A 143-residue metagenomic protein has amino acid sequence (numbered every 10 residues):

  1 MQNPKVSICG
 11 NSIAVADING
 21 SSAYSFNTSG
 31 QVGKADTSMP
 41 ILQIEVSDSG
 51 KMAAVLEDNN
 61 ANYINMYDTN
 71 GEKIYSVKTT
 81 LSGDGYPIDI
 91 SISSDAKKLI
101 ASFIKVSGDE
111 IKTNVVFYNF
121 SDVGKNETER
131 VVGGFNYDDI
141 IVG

Functional and structural regions predicted by a protein language model:
M1, S29-D36, K73-T80, K125-Y137: A short beta-strand motif characteristic of beta-propeller blades
Q2-G10, M39-G50, G83-S91, G134-G143: Repeated scaffold domains used in trafficking and secretory/extracellular systems, primarily beta-propellers
N3, I18-G20, N27-Q31, P40: Short acidic/polar, Gly/Pro-enriched loop/turn segments located at secondary-structure boundaries
V6-I18, A23-Y24, S49-D58, I64-N65 (+2 more regions): Short beta-strand elements that form the blades of beta-propeller/WD-repeat-like and other beta-sheet-rich scaffold
S21, Q31, N60-A61, E72 (+2 more regions): Surface-exposed, flexible loop/turn segments at secondary-structure boundaries
S25-N27, N65-D68, V116-S121: Structural recognition of the beta-propeller blade-terminating site
S49-D95: A charged, solvent-exposed segment within the mature domains of Sec-exported extracytoplasmic proteins
K105-G143: Extracytoplasmic/luminal low-complexity segments enriched in Pro/Gly and acidic/polar residues that act as flexible
